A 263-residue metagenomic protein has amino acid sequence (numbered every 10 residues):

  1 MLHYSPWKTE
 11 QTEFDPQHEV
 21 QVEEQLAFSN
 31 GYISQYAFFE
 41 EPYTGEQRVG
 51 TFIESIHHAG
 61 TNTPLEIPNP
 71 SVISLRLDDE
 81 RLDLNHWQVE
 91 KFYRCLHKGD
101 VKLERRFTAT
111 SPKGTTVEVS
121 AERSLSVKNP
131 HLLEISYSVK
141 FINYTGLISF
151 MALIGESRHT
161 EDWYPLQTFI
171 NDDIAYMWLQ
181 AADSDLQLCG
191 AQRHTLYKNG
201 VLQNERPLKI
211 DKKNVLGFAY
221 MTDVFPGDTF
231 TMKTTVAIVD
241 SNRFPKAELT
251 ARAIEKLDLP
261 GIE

Functional and structural regions predicted by a protein language model:
M1-E24, F28, A37, P42 (+1 more regions): Acidic/polar, glycine-enriched structural segments that form the non-catalytic walls/loops of the carbohydrate-binding
N30-G31, V49, I56-H57: Long, charged/polar, low-complexity intrinsically disordered N-terminal extensions that precede catalytic
S34: Short, flexible micro-motifs
Y43-Q47: Short, surface-exposed loop and linker segments with low hydrophobicity and enrichment for Pro/Ser/Thr
